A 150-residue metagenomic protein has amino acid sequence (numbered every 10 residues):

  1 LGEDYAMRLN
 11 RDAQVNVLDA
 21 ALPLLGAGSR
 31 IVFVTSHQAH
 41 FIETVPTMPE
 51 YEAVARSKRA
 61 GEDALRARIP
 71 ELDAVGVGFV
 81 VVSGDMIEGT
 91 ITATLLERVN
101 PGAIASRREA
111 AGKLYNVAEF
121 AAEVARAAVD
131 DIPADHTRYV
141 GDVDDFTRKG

Functional and structural regions predicted by a protein language model:
L1, A93-G102: Short, flexible, mixed-charge acidic loops at enzyme active sites
L1-M7, P23, A27-A74, M86-T90: Catalytic loop of short-chain dehydrogenase/reductase
A6-M7, A39, L96, G112-L114: Short secondary-structure boundary micro-motifs
Q14: Aromatic/hydrophobic pocket-lining residues that form the small-molecule binding cavity in soluble enzyme cores
L18-D19: A short, exposed helix-loop element centered on a Lys and neighboring polar residues
V75-V82, R98-G150: C-terminal helical subdomain
G89-T92, T147-R148: Short active-site-adjacent structural elements
